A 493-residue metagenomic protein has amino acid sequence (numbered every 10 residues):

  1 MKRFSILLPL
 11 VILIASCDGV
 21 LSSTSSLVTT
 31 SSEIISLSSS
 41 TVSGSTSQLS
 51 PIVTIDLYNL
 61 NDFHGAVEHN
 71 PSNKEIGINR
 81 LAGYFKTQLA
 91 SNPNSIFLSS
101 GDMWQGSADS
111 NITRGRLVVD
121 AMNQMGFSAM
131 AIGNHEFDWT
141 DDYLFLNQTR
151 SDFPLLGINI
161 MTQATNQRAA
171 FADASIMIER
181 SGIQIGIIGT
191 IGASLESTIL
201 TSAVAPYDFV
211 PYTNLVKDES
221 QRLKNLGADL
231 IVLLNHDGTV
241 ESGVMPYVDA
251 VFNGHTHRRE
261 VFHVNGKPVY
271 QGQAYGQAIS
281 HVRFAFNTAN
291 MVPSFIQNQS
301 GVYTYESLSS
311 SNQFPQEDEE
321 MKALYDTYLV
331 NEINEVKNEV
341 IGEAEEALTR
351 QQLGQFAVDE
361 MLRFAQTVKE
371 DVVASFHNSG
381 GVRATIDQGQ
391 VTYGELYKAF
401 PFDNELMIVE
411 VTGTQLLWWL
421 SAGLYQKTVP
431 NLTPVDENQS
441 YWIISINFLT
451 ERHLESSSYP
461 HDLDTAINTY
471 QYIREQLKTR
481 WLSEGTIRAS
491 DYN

Functional and structural regions predicted by a protein language model:
M1-F4, D18: Positively charged n-region of N-terminal signal peptides that target proteins for export
F4-S5, G182, T385, S490: Small/flexible residues
L7-S16: Bacterial N-terminal signal peptides
S16-Q48: Bacterial Sec-dependent N-terminal signal peptides
D18-G19, G101, G189, N431: Glycine-centered small-residue hotspots that permit tight backbone geometry or close packing
L37, G44-E306, Q352-R363, V372-H377 (+3 more regions): Acidic, metal/ion-coordinating pockets
V53-D56, L60, G65-P71, A82-Y84 (+4 more regions): Catalytic centers of hydrolytic enzymes
